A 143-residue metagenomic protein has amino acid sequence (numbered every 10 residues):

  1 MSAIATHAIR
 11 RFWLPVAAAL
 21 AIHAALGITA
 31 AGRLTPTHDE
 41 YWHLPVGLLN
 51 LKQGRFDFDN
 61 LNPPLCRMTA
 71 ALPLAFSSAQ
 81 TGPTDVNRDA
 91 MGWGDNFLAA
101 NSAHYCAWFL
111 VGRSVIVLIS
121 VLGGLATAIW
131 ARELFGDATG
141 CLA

Functional and structural regions predicted by a protein language model:
M1-A8: Short, Lys/Arg-rich, polar N-terminal cytosolic tail immediately upstream of the first transmembrane signal-anchor
F12, A17-A18, P83-D95, T127-A143: Transmembrane-helix signature of polytopic, membrane-embedded enzymes that assemble or transfer cell-envelope glycans
F12-E40, K52-R55: Transmembrane signal-anchor helices characteristic of membrane glycosylation enzymes that use polyprenol
P15-A25, V115-L118, L122, L142: Lipid-exposed faces of alpha-helical membrane segments in multi-pass integral membrane proteins
R33-P45, F56-T69: Extracytoplasmic catalytic/substrate-binding loops of multi-pass membrane glycan-assembly enzymes
H38-L49, T84-G92: Extracytoplasmic catalytic-loop and juxtamembrane helix elements of membrane-embedded, polyprenol/dolichol-linked
D57-V115: Interfacial juxtamembrane loops and adjacent helix segments that form the catalytic/substrate-binding surfaces
S114-L134: Transmembrane-helix motifs of polytopic, lipid-linked glycan transferases
